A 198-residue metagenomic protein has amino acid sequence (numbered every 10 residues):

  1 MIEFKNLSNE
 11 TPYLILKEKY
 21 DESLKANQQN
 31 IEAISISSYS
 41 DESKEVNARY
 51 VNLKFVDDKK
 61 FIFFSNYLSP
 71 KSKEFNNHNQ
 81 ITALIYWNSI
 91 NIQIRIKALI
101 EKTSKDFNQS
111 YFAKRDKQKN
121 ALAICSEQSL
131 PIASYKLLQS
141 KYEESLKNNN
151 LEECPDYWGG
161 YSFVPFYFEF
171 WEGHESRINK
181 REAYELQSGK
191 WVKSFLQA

Functional and structural regions predicted by a protein language model:
M1-A198: Binding-site signature for planar aromatic cofactors or substrates
